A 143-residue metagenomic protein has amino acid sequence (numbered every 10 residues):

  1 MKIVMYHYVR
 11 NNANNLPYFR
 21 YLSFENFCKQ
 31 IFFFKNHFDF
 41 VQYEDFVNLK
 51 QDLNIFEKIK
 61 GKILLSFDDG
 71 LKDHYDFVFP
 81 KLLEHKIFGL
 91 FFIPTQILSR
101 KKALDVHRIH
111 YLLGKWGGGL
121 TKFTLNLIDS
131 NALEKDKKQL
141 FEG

Functional and structural regions predicted by a protein language model:
M1-I3, K62-L64, F88-L90: Structural preference for beta-strand elements that scaffold enzyme active sites
V4, F34, D68, L82 (+1 more regions): Conserved, mostly hydrophobic/aromatic
Y8-N11, F46-N48, G70-K72, T95-S99: Short, solvent-exposed loop/turn segments at secondary-structure junctions
A13-Y21, G61-G70: The substrate-binding groove and active-site-proximal loops of carbohydrate-active enzymes, especially glycoside
F19-E57: C-terminal domain-boundary segment and adjacent tail
S66, D73-F79: Membrane-embedded segments
F77-T95: A short alpha/beta connector and helix-capping loop motif
K102-G143: Extended, charge-rich helix/loop segments that form flexible, surface "patches" used to engage negatively charged
